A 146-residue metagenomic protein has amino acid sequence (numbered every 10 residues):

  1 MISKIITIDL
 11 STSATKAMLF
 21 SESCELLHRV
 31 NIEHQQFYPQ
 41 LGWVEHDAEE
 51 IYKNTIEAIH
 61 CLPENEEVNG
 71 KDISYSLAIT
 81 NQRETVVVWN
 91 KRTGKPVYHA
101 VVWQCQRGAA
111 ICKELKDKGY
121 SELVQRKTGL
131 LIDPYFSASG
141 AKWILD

Functional and structural regions predicted by a protein language model:
M1-Y98, R126: N-terminal glycine/serine-rich phosphate-binding loop of ATP-dependent small-molecule kinases, especially carbohydrate
I56, V88-D146: Glycine-rich phosphate-binding loop and adjoining helix at the ATP-binding site of ATP-dependent phosphoryl-transfer
